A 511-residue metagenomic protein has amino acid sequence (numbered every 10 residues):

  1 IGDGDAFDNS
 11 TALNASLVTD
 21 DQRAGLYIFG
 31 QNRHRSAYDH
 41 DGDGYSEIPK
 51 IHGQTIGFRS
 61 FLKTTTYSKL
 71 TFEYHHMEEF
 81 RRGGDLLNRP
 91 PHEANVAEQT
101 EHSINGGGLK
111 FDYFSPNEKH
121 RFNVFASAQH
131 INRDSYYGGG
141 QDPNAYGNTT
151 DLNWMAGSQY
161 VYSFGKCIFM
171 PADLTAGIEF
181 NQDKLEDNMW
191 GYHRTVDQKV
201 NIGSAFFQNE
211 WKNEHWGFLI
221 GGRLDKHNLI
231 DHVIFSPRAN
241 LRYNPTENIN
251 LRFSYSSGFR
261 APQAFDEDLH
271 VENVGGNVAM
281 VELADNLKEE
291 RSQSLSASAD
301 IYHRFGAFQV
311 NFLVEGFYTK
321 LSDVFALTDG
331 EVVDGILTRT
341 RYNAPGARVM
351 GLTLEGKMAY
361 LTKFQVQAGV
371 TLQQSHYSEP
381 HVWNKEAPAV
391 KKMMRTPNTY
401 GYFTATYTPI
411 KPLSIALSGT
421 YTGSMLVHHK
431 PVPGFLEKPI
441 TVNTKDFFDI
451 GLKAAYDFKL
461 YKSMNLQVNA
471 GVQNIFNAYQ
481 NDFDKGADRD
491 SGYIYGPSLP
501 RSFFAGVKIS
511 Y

Functional and structural regions predicted by a protein language model:
I1-D3, T11, I28-H34, F72-H76 (+11 more regions): Transmembrane beta-barrel strands of outer-membrane/channel proteins
I1-G42, P49-I56, S463: Outer-membrane beta-barrel translocator/receptor signature
Q22, R121-Y137, R252, N286-Y342 (+2 more regions): Membrane-embedded beta-barrel scaffold of Gram-negative outer-membrane proteins
R35-T55, K63-F122, A128-L152: Flexible loop and strand-edge segments within Gram-negative outer membrane beta-barrel domains
T65, F169-D173, E179, N188-K320 (+3 more regions): Structural signature of Gram-negative outer-membrane beta-barrels, strongest in the C-terminal barrel of TonB-dependent
T100-G106, S115, A126-F218, V349-M350: Outer-membrane beta-barrel transmembrane domain signature of Gram-negative proteins, especially the mid-to-C-terminal
K212-H215, N311-F312, G316-K320, T340-P431 (+1 more regions): Gram-negative outer-membrane beta-barrel transporters
K320-S322, P412, Y421-P431, Y456-Y511: C-terminal beta-signal and adjacent terminal beta-strands/loops of Gram-negative outer-membrane beta-barrel proteins
